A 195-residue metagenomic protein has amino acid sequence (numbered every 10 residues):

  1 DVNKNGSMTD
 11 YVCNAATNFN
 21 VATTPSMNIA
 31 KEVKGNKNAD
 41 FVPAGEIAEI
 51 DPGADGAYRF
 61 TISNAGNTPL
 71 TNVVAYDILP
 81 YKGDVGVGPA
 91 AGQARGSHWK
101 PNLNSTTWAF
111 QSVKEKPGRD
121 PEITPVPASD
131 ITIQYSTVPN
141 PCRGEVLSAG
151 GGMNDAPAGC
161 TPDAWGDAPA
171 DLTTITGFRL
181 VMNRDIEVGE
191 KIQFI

Functional and structural regions predicted by a protein language model:
D1-I195: Exported/extracytosolic protein signature
